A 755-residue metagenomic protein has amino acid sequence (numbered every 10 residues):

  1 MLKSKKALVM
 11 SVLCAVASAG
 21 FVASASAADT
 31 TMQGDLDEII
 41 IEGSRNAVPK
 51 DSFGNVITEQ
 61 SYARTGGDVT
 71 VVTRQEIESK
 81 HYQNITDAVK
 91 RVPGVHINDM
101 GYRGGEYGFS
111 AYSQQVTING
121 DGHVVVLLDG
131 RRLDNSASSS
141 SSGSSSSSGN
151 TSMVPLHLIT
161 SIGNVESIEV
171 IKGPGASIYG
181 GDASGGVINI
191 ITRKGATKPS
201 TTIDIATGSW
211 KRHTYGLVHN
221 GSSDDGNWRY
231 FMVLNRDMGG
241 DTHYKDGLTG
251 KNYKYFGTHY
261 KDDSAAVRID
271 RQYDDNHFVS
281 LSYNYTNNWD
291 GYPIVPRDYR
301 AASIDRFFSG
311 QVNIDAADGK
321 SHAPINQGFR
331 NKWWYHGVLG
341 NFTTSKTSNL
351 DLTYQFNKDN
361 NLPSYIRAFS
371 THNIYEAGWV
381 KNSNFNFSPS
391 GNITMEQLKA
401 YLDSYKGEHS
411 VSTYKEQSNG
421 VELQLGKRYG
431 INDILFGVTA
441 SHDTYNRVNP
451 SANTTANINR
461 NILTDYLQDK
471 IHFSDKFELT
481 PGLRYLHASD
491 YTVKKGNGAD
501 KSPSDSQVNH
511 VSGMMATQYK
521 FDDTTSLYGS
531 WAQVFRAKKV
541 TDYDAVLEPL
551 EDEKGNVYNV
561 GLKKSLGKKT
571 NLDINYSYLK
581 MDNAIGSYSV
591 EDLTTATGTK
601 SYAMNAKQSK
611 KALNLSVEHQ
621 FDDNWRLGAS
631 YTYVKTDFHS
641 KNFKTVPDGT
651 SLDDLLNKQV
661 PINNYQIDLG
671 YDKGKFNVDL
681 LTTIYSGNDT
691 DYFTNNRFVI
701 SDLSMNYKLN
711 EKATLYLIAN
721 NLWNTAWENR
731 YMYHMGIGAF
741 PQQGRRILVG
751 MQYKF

Functional and structural regions predicted by a protein language model:
P49, I57-Q60, G66-V69, T86-N135: Extracytoplasmic beta-strand/coil segments of soluble accessory domains associated with Gram-negative outer-membrane
Q115, R131-K172: Short acidic/polar hinge/loop motifs at secondary-structure boundaries that mediate gating or recognition
S147-M153, G163-E166, S177-N189, R193-K245 (+3 more regions): Outer-membrane beta-barrel translocator/receptor signature
T197-K198, A206, V218-F342: Periplasmic-side early beta-strands and strand-to-turn transitions of outer-membrane beta-barrels
G226, S364-K381, Q518-R536, D552-D623 (+2 more regions): Membrane-embedded beta-barrel scaffold of Gram-negative outer-membrane proteins
Q272-T286, G328, K332-N497, P503 (+5 more regions): Face-selective signature of the C-terminal outer-membrane beta-barrel domain
S474-D475, L479, Y578-K580, A603-D691 (+3 more regions): Gram-negative outer-membrane beta-barrel transporters
G687, N706-F755: C-terminal beta-signal and adjacent terminal beta-strands/loops of Gram-negative outer-membrane beta-barrel proteins
